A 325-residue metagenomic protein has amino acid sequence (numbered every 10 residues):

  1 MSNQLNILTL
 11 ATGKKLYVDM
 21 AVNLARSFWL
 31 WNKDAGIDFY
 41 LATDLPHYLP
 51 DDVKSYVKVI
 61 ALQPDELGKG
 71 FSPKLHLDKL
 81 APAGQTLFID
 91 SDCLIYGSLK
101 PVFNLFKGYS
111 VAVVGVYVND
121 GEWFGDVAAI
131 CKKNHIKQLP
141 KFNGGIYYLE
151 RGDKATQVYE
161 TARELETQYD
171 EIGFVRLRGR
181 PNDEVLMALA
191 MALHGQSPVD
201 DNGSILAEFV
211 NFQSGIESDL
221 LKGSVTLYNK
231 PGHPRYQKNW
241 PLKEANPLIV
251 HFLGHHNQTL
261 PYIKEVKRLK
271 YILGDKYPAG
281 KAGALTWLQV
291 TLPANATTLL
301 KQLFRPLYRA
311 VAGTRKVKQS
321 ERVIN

Functional and structural regions predicted by a protein language model:
M1-V22: N-proximal low-complexity "stem/linker" segments adjacent to membrane-targeting elements
N3, L41, T156-N325: A glycosyltransferase accessory/donor-loop signature
S27-A35: Short, acidic, metal-binding catalytic loop of nucleotide-sugar glycosyltransferases
T43-A81: Active-site-proximal specificity loops/subdomain of glycosyltransferases
T86: Short aromatic/hydrophobic "clamp" motif used to bind/position activated sugar donors
D90-L94: The conserved acidic donor/metal-binding loop of glycosyltransferases
G97-K133: Conserved donor-nucleotide/metal-binding helix-loop-beta segment in metal-dependent transferases, i.e., the alpha-helix
G145-G152: Short glycine- and hydrophobic/aromatic-rich loop-to-beta-strand nucleating segment in the catalytic cores
